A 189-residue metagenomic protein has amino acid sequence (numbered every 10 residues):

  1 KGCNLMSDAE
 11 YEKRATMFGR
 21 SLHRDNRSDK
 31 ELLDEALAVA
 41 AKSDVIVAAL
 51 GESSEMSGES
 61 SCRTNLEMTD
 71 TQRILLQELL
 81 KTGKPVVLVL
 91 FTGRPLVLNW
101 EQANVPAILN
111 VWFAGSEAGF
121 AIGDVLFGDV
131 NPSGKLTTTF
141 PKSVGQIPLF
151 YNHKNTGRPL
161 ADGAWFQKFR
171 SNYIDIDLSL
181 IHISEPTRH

Functional and structural regions predicted by a protein language model:
K1-L5: Catalytic alpha/large subunits of respiratory electron-transfer oxidoreductases, centered on bis-MGD molybdoenzymes
M6-R24, F91-S184, R188: Secreted, periplasmic, or luminal enzymes acting at the cell surface/secretory milieu
L22-R27, T64-E67: Short, flexible loop segments at the rims of nucleotide/cofactor-binding pockets, characterized by
E31, E35-A38, D70-I74, E78 (+3 more regions): Extracytoplasmic/secreted proteins, especially bacterial periplasmic and envelope-associated proteins
S43: An anion/phosphate-binding loop that grips the pyrophosphate of nucleotide cofactors and donors
E52-T69: Glycine/threonine-rich flexible loop motifs
T82-V86, V105: A short helix->loop->beta-strand "cap" motif at the edges of active sites that frequently abuts
